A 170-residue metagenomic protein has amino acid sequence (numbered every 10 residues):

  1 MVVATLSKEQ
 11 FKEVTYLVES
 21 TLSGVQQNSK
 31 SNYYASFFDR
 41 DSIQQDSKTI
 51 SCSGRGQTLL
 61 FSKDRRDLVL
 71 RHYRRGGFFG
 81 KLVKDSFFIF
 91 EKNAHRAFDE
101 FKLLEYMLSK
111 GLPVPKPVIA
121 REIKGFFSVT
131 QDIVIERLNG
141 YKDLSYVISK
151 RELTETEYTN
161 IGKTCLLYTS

Functional and structural regions predicted by a protein language model:
M1-C52: Regulatory N- and C-terminal appendages and interdomain linkers associated with kinase/kinase-like NTP transferase
S36, R40-Y141: Conserved ATP-binding subdomain of kinase catalytic cores across diverse folds
L144-R151: AlphaC helix of the protein kinase catalytic domain
R151-E157: Activation segment of protein kinase catalytic domains, centered on the conserved DFG
N160-T164: Conserved alphaE helix
Y168-T169: Conserved small/polar residues in nucleotide/adenosyl-binding loops
